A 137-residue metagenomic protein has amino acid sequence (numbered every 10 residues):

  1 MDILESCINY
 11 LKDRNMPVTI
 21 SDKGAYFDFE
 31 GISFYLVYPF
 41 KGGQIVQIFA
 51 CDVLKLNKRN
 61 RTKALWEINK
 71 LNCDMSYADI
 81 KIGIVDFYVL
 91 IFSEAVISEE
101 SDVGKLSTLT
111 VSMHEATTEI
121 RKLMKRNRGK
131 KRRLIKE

Functional and structural regions predicted by a protein language model:
M1-V37, Y77, G83: Charge-rich, low-complexity N-terminal segments
A25-Y26, G43-V46, V89: Hydrophobic residues embedded in beta-strands of well-ordered beta-sheets
E30-N60: Long, continuous compositionally biased terminal/linker segments
F49-F92: Short, internal acidic amphipathic alpha-helical interface segments that mediate docking to partner proteins
K81-H114: A short, solvent-exposed beta-edge/loop patch
M113-M124: Long, charge-dense
K125-E137: Short, highly charged C-terminal tails/helix-capping segments
